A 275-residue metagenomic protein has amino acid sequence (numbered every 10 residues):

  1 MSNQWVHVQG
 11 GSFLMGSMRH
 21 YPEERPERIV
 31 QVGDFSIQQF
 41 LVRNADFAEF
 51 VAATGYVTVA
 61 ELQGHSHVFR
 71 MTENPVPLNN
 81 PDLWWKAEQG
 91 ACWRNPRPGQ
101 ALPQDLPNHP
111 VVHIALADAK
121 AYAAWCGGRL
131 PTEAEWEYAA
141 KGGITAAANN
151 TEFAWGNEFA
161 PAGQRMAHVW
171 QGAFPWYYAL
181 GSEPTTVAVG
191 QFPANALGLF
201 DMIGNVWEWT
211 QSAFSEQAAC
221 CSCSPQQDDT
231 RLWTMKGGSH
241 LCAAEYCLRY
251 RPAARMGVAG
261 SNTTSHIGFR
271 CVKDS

Functional and structural regions predicted by a protein language model:
M1-H7: GGW-centered surface loops in extracellular recognition modules
H7-V8, L14, R19, Q63-P252 (+3 more regions): Functional-site microenvironments in short loops/helix caps that host divalent-cation chemistry
P22-R25: C-terminal, low-complexity/hydrophilic appendages and adjacent surface loops of extracellular/periplasmic anionic
I29-F35: A short N-terminal beta-strand-loop micro-motif at the entrance of redox/enzyme domains
F35, F50-V59, C126: Short capping motifs at secondary-structure boundaries
Q38: An anion-binding catalytic pocket shared by soluble metabolic enzymes
R43: Acidic-aromatic/histidine active-site loop/patch
S265-S275: Short, structured beta-strand segments at or near domain termini in extracellular proteins/domains
